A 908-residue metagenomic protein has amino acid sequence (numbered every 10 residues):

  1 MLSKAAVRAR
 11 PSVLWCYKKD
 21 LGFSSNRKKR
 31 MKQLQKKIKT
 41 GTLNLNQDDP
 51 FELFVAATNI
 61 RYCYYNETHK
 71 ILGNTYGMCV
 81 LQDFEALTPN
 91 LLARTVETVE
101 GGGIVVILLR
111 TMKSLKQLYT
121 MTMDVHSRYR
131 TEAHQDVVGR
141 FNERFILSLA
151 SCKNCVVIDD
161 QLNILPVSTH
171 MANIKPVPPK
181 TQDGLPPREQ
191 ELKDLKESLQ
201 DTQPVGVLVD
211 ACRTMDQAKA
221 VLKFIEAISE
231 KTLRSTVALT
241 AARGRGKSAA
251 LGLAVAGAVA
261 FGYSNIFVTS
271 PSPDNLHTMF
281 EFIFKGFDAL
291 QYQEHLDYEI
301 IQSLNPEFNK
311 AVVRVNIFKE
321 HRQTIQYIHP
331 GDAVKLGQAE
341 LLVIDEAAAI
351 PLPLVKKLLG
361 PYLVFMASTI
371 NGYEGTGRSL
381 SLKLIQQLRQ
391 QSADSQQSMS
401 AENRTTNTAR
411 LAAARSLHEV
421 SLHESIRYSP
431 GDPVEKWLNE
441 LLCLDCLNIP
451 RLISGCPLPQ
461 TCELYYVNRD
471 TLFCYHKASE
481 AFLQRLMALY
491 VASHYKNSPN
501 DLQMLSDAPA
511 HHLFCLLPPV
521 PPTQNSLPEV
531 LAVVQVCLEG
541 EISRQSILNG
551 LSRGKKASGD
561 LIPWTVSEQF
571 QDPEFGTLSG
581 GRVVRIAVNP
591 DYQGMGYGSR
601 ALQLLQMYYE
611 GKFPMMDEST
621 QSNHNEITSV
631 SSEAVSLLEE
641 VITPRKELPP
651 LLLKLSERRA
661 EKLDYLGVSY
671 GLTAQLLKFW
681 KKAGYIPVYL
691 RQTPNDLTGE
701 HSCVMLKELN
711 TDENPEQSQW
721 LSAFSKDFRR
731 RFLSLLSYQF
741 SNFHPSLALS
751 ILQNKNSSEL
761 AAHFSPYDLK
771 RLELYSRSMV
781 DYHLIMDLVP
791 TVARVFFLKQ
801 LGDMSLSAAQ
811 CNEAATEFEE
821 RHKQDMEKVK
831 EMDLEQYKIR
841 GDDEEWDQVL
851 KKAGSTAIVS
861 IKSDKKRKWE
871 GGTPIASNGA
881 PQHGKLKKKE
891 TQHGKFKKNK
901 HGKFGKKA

Functional and structural regions predicted by a protein language model:
M1-D20, V237-A241, G262-F280: Conserved RecA-like ASCE P-loop NTPase motor core of nucleic-acid helicases/translocases
L2-K4, S229, S248-G262: Walker A/P-loop NTP-binding motif
W15, V80-L81, G102-R110, V268 (+4 more regions): Structural recognition of the conserved hydrophobic beta-strand(s) that form the central parallel beta-sheet of P-loop
K18, G22-G77, S270-G337: Inter-Walker segment of RecA-like/P-loop motor cores
T131-E191, D201-C212, I385-L452: Conserved coupling/interface region of RecA-like P-loop/ASCE motor cores
P187-E197, L208-S235, A250: N-terminal pre-P-loop "Q-motif" helix
G246-L253, G596, R600: Phosphate-binding Walker
H295, I300-Q323, I328-A333, L341 (+9 more regions): Terminal substrate-recognition subdomain of acyl/acetyltransferases
